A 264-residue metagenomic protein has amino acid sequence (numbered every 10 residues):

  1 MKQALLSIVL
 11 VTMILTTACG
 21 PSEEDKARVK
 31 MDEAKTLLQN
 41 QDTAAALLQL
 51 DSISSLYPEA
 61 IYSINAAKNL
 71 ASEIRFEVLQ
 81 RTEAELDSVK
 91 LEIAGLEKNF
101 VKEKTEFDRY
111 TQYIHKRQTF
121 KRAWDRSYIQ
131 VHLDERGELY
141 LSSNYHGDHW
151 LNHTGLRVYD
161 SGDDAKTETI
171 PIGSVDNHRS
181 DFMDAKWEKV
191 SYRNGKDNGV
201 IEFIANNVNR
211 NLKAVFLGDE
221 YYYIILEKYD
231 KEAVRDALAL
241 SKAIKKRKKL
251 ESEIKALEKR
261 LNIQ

Functional and structural regions predicted by a protein language model:
L15-A18: C-terminal motif of bacterial Sec signal peptides marking the signal peptidase cleavage site
G20-K26: Bacterial lipoprotein signal-peptidase II cleavage site
M31, K35-Q39: Hydrophobic/aromatic side-chain positions at a characteristic register within alpha-helices of tetratricopeptide repeats
L47-L79: Short, charge-rich amphipathic alpha-helical segments embedded in non-transmembrane helical bundles/solenoids
A71-F100: Alpha-helical linker/edge segments of TPR/alpha-solenoid repeat scaffolds and analogous pre-/post-domain helices
D164-N194: Extended, solvent-exposed segments with strong compositional bias
D184-S191, I201, N209-Q264: Internal interaction segment
